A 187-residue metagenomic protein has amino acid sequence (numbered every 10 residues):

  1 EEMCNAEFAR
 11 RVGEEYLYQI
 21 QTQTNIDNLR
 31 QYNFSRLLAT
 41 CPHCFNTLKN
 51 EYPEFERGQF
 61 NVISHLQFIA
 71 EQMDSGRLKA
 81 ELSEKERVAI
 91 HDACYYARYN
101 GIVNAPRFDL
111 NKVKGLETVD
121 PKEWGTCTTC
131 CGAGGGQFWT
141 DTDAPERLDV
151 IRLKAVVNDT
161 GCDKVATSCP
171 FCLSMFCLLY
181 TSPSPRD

Functional and structural regions predicted by a protein language model:
E1-S182, R186: Iron-sulfur cluster-binding electron-transfer modules in prokaryotic oxidoreductases
